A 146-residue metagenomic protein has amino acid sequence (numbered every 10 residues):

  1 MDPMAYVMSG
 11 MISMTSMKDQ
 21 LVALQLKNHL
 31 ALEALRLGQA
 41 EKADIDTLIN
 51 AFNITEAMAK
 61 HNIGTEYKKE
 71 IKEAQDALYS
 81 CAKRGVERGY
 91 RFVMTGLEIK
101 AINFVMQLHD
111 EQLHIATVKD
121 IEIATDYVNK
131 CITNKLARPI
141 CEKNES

Functional and structural regions predicted by a protein language model:
M1-G10, A43-A59: Long, acidic, intrinsically disordered low-complexity segments
P3-Q39, E66-V93, Y127-C141: Short, flexible domain-boundary/linker segments around small modular repeats
E33-I49, E87-Q107: Short, low-complexity cationic-aromatic patches
T47-S80, E111-V128, I132: Extended intrinsically disordered, low-complexity coil regions enriched in Ser, Thr, Gly, Ala and often Pro
F92-S146: Amphipathic alpha-helical binding modules
